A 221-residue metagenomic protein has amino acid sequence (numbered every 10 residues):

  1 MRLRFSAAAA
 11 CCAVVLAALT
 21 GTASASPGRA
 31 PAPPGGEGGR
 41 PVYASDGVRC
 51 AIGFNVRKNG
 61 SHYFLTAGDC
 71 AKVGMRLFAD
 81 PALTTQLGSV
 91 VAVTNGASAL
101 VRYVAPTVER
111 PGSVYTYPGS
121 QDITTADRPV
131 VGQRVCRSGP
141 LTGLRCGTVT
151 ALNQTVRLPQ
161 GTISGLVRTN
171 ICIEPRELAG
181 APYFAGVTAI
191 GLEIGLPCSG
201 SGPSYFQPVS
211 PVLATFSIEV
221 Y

Functional and structural regions predicted by a protein language model:
M1-S26: Secretory targeting and sorting signals
G21, V48, R145: Residue-level signal for beta-strand positions within conserved beta-sheet cores that form or flank
A30-T124, S138, Q154-Y221: Catalytic histidine site
S120-L144: Short glycine/Trp-rich loop-beta-loop segment that forms part of the substrate-binding cleft
L144-R145, S201: Extracytoplasmic/secreted cell-surface and envelope-processing proteins
R145-Q154: Short beta-strand-centered aromatic/proline hotspots
